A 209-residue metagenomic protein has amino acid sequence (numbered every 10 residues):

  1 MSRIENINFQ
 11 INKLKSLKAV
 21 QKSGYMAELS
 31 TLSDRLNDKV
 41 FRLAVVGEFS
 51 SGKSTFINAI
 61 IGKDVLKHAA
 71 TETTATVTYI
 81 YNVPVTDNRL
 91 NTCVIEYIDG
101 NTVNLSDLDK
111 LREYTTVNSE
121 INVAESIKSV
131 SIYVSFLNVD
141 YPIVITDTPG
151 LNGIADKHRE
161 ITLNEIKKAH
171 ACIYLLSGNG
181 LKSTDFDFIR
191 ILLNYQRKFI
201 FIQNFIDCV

Functional and structural regions predicted by a protein language model:
M1-Q21: Charged, amphipathic alpha-helical linker segments immediately N-terminal to NTP-binding catalytic cores
N6, G24, E28, D109-K110 (+1 more regions): Exposed alpha-helical structural elements
Q21-V40: Long amphipathic alpha-helical scaffold segments
D34-V209: Globular "head" domains of long coiled-coil molecular machines
